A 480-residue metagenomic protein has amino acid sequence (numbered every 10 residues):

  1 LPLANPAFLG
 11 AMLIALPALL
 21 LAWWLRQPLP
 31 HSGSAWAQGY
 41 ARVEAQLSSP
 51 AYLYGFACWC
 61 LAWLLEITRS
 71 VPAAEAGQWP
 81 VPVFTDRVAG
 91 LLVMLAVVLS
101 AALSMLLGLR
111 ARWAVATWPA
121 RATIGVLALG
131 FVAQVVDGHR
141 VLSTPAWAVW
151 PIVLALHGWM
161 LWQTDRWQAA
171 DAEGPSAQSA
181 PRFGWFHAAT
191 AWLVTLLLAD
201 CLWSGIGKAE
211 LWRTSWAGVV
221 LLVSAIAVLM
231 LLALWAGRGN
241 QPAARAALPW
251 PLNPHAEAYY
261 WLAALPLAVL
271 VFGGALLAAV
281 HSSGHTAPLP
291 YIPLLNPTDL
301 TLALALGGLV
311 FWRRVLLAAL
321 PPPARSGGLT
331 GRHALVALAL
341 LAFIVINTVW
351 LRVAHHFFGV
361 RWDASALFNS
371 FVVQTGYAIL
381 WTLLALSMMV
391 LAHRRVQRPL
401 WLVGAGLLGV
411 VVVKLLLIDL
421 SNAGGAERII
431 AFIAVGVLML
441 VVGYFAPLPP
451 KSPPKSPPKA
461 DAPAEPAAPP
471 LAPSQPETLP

Functional and structural regions predicted by a protein language model:
L1-P480: Alpha-helical transmembrane segments of multi-pass membrane proteins
